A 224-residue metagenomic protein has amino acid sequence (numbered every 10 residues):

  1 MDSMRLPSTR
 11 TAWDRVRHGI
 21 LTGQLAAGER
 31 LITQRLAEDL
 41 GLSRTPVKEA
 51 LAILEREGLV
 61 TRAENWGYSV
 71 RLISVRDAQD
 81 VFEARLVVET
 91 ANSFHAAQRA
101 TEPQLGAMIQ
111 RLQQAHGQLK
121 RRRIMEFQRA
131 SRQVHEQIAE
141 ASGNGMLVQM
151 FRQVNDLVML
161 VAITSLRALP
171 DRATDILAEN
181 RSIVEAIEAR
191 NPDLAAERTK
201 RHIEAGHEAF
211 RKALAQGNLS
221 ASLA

Functional and structural regions predicted by a protein language model:
M1-F94, Q98, R211-A224: Short linear motifs at protein or domain termini
R10, V75, L86, E102 (+2 more regions): Amphipathic alpha-helical repeat elements characteristic of tetratricopeptide repeat
L21, K48, E55, A139 (+2 more regions): Short, surface-exposed helix/turn micro-motifs that flank interaction/cofactor sites
A63, V81, Q98, E102-I163 (+2 more regions): Conserved amphipathic alpha-helical segments that form helical-bundle/coiled-coil interaction surfaces
S74-V75, I163-L166: Short alpha-helical transmembrane interface motifs in multi-pass membrane proteins
A168-R172: Solvent-exposed loop and edge beta-strand segments that line ligand/cofactor-binding and catalytic clefts
